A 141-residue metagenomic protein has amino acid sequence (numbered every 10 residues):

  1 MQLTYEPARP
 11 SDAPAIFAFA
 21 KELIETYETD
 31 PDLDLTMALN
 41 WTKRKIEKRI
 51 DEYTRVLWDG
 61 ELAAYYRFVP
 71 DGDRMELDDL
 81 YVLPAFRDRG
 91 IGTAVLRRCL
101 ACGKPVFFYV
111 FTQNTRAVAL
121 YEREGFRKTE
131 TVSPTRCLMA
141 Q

Functional and structural regions predicted by a protein language model:
Q2-Y5: Extreme N-terminal starter segment of soluble prokaryotic enzymes
P7-D79, L83-A85, L96-R98, T131-P134: Acetyl-CoA-dependent GNAT
V82, D88-A101, V118-R123: Conserved acetyl-CoA-binding loop-helix of GNAT-fold acetyltransferases
L96, C102-Q113: Conserved GNAT acetyl-CoA-binding A-motif
F108-A119, P134-Q141: Conserved beta-strand-loop-alpha-helix junction that forms the acyl-donor binding cleft
E122-V132: Conserved acetyl-CoA-binding loop of GNAT-fold acetyltransferases
